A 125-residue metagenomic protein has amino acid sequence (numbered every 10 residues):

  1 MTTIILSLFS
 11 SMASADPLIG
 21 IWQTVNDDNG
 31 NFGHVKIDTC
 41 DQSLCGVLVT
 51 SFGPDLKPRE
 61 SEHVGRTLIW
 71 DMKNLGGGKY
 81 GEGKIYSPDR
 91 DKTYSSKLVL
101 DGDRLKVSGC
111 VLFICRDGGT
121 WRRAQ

Functional and structural regions predicted by a protein language model:
M1-T2: Bacterial N-terminal signal peptides that target proteins for export
S10-M12: N-terminal signal peptide c-region/cleavage motif recognized by signal peptidases
S14-D16: Boundary of Sec targeting at the N-terminus
L18-I19, Q23-D89, T93-S95: Central antiparallel beta-sheet cores of small beta-barrel/beta-sandwich binding domains
D89-R90, S95-L98, R104-G118: Short, exposed beta-strand-loop hairpins at the edges of beta-sheets in extracellular/periplasmic proteins
A124-Q125: Short, solvent-exposed mixed-charge patches
